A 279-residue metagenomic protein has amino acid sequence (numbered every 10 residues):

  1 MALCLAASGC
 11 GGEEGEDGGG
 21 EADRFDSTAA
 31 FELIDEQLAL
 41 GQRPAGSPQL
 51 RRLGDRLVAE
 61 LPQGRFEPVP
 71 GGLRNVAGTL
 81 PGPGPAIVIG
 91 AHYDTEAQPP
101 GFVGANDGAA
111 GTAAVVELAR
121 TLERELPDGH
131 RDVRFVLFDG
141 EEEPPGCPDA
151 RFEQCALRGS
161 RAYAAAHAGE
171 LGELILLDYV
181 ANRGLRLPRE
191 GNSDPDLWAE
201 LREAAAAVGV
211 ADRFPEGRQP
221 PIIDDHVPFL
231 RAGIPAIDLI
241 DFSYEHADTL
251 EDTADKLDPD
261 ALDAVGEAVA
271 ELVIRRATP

Functional and structural regions predicted by a protein language model:
L5-G9: C-terminal motif of bacterial Sec signal peptides marking the signal peptidase cleavage site
G12-D23, E32-P83: A non-catalytic alpha/beta surface segment that caps or lines the substrate-entry region of metallo-dependent hydrolase
G19-R24, L38-P48, R65-F66, P99-A109 (+5 more regions): Second-shell loop/turn segments in exported
D35-R43, V58, P62-F66, E117-D128 (+5 more regions): Sec-exported extracytoplasmic/periplasmic mature domains
Q42, E173, V180-P279: Active-site-adjacent substrate-binding region of metalloamidase/peptidase-like peptide-processing proteins
R43-A45, P70-G71, P83-G84, Y93-A97 (+4 more regions): Solvent-exposed loop/turn segments at secondary-structure junctions within structured extracellular/periplasmic domains
A77, A86-G90, R134-L137, G172-D178 (+1 more regions): Structural recognition of the beta-strand scaffold that forms the well-ordered cores of secreted hydrolase catalytic
V103-A204, P221: Acidic/histidine-rich catalytic neighborhood of metal-dependent amide-processing enzymes
